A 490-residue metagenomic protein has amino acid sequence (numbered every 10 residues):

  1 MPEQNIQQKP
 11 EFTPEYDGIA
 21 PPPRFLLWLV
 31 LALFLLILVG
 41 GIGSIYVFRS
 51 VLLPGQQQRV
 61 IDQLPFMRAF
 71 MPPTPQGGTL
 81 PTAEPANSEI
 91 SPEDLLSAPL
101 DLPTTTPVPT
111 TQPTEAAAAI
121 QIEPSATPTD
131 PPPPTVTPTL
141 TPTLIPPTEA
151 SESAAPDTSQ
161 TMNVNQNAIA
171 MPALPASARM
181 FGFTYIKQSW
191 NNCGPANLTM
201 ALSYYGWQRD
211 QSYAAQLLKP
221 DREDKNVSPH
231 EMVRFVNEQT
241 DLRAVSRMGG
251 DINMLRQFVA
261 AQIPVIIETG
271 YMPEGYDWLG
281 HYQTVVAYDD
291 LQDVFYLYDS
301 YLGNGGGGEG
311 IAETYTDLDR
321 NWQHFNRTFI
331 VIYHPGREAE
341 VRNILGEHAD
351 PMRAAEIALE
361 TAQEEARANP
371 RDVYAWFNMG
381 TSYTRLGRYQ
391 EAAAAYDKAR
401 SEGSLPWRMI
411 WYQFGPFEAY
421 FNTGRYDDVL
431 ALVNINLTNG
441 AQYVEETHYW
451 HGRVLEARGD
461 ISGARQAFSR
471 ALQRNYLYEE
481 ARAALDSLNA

Functional and structural regions predicted by a protein language model:
G55-A178, Q466, R470, A490: Ser/Thr-rich, Proline-interspersed low-complexity disordered segments
D157-R247, F325-H348, A355, R371 (+5 more regions): Cysteine-nucleophile protease catalytic domains, especially the papain-like/related folds used in DUB/UBL proteases
M248-Y298, L302: Active-site-adjacent substructure of cysteine-protease-like catalytic cores
D290-L386, E391, Y396-A399: Noncatalytic regulatory segments and standalone regulatory/sensor domains
T381-Q390, D397-W450: Alpha-helical adaptor scaffolds
R385, N422, A457, S487-A490: Register position in tetratricopeptide repeats
I461-E479, D486: TPR/TPR-like (Sel1-like) alpha-helical repeat modules
